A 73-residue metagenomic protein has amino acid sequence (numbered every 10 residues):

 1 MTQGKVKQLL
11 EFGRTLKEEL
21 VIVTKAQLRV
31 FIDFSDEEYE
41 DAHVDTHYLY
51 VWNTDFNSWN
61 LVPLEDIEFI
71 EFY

Functional and structural regions predicted by a protein language model:
T2-Y73: Conserved RNA-binding domains used in RNP assembly and mRNA/RNA metabolism
